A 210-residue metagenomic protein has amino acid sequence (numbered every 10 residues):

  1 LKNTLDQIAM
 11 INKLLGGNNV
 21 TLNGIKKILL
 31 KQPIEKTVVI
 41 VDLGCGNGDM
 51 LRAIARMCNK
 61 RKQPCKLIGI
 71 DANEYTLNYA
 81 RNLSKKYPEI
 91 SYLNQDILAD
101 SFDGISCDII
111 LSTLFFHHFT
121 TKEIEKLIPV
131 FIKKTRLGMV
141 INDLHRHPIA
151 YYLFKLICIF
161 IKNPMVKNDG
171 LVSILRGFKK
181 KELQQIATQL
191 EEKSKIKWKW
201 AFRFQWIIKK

Functional and structural regions predicted by a protein language model:
L1-N23, I28-L29: Class I SAM-dependent methyltransferase Rossmann-like catalytic core, especially the SAM/SAH-binding loop
V41, N47-D49, A53-A99: Class I SAM-dependent methyltransferase SAM/SAH-binding core
L111: A conserved beta-strand element that flanks and buttresses the S-adenosyl-L-methionine
F115: Hydrophobic adenine-recognition pocket in adenosine-nucleotide-binding enzymes
F119-V130: A short, conserved alpha-helix within the catalytic core of class I
R136-L144: Conserved beta-strand signature within the Rossmann-like core of class I S-adenosyl-L-methionine
L144-A187: C-terminal alpha-helical "lid/dimerization" subdomain adjacent to the S-adenosyl-L-methionine
K180-K209: Conserved Class I S-adenosyl-L-methionine
